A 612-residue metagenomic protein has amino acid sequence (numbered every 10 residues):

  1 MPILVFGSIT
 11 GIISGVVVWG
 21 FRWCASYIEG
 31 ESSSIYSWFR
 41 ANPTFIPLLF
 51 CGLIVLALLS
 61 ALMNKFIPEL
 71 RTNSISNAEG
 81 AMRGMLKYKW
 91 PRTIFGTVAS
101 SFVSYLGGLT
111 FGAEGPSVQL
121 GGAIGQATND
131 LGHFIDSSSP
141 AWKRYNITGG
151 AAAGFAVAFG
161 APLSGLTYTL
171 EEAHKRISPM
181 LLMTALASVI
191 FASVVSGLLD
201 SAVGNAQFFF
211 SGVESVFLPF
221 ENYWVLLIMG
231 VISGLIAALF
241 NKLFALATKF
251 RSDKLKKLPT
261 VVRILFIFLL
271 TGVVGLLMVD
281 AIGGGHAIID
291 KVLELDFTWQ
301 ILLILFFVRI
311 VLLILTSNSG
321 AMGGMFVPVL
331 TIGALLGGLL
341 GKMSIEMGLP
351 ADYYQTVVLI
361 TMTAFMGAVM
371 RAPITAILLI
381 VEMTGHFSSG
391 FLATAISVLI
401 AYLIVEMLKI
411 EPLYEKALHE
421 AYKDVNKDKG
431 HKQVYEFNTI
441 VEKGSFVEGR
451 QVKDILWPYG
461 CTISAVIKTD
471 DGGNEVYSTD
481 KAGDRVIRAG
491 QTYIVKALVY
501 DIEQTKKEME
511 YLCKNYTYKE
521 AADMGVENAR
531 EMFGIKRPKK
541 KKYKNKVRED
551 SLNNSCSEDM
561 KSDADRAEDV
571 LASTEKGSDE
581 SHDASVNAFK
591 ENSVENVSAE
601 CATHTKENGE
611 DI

Functional and structural regions predicted by a protein language model:
M1-N426: Alpha-helical transmembrane segments and immediately membrane-proximal extracytoplasmic
I288, V434-N438, T492: Intrinsic-disorder/low-complexity, polar/charged segments enriched in Ser/Thr/Lys/Arg/Asp/Glu/Gln
Y402-D454, A465-K468, N474-G483: The feature marks cytosolic C-terminal regulatory regions of anion transporters and related permeases
H419-E420, T505-N528, I535, D611: Short, compositionally biased
E448-Y511, Y518, K539: Cytosolic Rossmann-like ligand/nucleotide-binding regulatory domains
F533-K536, K540, N608-I612: Long cytosolic C-terminal regulatory regions of eukaryotic multi-pass membrane proteins
K539-N545, E549, N553-N554, E558-K561 (+3 more regions): Acidic, proline-/serine-/threonine-rich low-complexity intrinsically disordered repeat tracts
D565-I612: Long, low-complexity, intrinsically disordered segments
